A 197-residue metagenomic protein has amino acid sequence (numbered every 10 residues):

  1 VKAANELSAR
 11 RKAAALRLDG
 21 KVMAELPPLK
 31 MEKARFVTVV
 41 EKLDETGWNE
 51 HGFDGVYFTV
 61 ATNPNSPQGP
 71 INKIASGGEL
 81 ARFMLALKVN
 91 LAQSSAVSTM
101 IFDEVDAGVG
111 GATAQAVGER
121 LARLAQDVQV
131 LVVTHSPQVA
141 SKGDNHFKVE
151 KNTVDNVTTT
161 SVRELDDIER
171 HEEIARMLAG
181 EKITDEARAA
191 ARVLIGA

Functional and structural regions predicted by a protein language model:
V1-K42, G47: Charged, surface-exposed helical/loop "interaction arms" that form contiguous linear patches used for dimerization
L16, S95, A107-Q115: Conserved D-loop-proximal element of ABC-family nucleotide-binding domains
G20, P28-A34, N49-D54, P64-P67 (+3 more regions): Short flexible coil/turn linkers enriched for glycine and charged/polar residues that connect secondary-structure
P27-L29, T46-H51, N72-A75, N90 (+4 more regions): Replace "in large, NTP-powered and nucleic-acid-processing enzymes" with "in large, NTP-powered factors and other
T38-K42, V60-P64, L87-V89, K151 (+1 more regions): Flexible glycine-/small-residue-rich
V56, A112-A197: C-terminal lobe/lid and adjacent interdomain/linker elements of RecA-like ASCE P-loop ATPase modules
Y57-F58, T62-N65, G78-M100: GG-anchored amphipathic helix commonly corresponding to the ABC/SMC/Rad50 NBD signature/C-loop
D103-E104: Walker B catalytic acidic pair
